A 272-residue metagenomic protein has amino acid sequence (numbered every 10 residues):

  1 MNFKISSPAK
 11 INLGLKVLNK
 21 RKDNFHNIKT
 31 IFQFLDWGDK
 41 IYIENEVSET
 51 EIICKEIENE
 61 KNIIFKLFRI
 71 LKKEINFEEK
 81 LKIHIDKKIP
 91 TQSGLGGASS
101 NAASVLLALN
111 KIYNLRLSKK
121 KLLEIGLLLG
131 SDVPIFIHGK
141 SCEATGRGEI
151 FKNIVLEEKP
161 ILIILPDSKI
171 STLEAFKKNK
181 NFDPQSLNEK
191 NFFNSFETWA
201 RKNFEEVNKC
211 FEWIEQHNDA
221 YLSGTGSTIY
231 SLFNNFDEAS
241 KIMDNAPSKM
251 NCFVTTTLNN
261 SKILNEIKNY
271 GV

Functional and structural regions predicted by a protein language model:
M1-S93, N110-K120, T145-R147, L165: ATP-binding N-lobe of GHMP and related small-molecule kinases
N2-Q33, L115-D219, L232-V272: ATP-dependent small-molecule kinase catalytic core of the GHMP/sugar-kinase superfamily and closely related
E44-K61, V105, L127, N188-N194 (+1 more regions): Short, basic/glycine-rich phosphate-binding loops at helix/coil junctions that contact nucleotide phosphates
K61-F65, A103, S240: Short, well-ordered alpha-helical segments
S93-E124, I135: DPxDG-like acidic metal-binding loop motif
V105, S231-L232: Short hydrophobic alpha-helical segments that form membrane-spanning helices or hydrophobic packing faces of helical
L222-S223: Canonical bilayer-spanning transmembrane alpha-helix
G226-I229: Conserved glycine-rich beta-strand-loop-beta hairpin in the small C-terminal domain of fold type I
